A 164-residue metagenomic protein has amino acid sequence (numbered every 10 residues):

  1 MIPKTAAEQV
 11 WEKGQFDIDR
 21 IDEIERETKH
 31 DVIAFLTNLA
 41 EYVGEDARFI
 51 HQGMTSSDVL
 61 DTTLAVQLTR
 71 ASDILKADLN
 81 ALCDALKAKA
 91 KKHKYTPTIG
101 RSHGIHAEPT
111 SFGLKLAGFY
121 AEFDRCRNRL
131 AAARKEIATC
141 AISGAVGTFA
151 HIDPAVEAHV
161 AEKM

Functional and structural regions predicted by a protein language model:
M1-F149, D153-K163: A helix-coil-helix interface module used to build multimeric assemblies and to scaffold catalytic/cofactor sites
